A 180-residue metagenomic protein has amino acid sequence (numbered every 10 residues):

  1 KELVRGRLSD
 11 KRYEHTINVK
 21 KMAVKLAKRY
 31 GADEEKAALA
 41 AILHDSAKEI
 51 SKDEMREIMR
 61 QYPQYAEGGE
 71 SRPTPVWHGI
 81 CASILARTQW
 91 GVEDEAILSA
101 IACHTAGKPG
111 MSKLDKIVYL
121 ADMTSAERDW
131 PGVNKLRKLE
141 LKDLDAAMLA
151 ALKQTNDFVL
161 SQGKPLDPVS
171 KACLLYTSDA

Functional and structural regions predicted by a protein language model:
E2-G6, R29-L152: Divalent metal-dependent catalytic cores for phosphoryl transfer on phosphate-bearing substrates
D10-R12: A short, charge-rich alpha-helical start-of-domain segment used by transcription regulators
E14-R29, L39-I42: Long, hydrophobic N-terminal alpha-helical segment
D157-S161: Charged substrate- and nucleic-acid-binding regions of tRNA-handling and nucleotidyl-transfer enzymes, centered on
K164: Non-catalytic cell-wall polysaccharide-engagement segments
P168-L174: Short, intrinsically disordered, charge-balanced linker/junction segments flanking boundaries in proteins
Y176-A180: Conserved small/polar residues in nucleotide/adenosyl-binding loops
